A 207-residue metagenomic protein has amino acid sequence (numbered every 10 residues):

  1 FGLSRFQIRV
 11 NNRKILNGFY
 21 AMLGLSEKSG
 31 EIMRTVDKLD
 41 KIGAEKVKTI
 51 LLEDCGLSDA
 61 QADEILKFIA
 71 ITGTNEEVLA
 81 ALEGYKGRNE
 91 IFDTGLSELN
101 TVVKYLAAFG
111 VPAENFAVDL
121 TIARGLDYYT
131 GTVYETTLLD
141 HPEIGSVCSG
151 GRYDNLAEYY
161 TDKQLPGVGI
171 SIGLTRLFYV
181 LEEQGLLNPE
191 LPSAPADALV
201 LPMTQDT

Functional and structural regions predicted by a protein language model:
F1-D37: Gly/lys/ser-thr-rich phosphate-binding loops in alpha/beta enzymes that coordinate phosphoanhydride or phosphate groups
F1-R5, K14, I50-T207: Positively charged, Gly/Ser-enriched RNA/tRNA-binding surfaces
R9-N12, L39-E45, T94: Short acidic alpha-helix initiation/capping motifs at coil-to-helix transition points, especially at protein N-termini
G24-L52, L138-D140: Acidic, His- and aromatic-enriched active-site or binding-groove loops in soluble protein domains that engage sugars
